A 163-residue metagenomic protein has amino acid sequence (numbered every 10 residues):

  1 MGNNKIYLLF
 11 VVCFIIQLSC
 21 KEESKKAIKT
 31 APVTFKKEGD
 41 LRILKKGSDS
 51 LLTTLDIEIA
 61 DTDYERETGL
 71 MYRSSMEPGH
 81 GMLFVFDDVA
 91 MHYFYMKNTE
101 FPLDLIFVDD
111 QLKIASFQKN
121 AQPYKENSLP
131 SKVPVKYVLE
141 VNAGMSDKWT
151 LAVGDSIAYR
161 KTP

Functional and structural regions predicted by a protein language model:
M1-L8: Bacterial N-terminal signal peptides that target proteins for export
I16-S19: C-terminal motif of bacterial Sec signal peptides marking the signal peptidase cleavage site
K21-P163: Compact, glycine-rich, soluble single-domain proteins
